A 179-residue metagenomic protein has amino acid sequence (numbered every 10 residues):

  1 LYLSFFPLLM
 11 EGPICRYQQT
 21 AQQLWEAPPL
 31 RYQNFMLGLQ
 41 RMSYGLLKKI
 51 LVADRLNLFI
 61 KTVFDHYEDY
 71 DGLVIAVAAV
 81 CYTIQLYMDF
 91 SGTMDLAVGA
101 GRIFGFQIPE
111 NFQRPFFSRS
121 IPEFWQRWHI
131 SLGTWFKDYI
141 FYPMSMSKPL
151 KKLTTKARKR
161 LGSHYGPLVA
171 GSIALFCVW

Functional and structural regions predicted by a protein language model:
L1-W179: Membrane-embedded transmembrane alpha-helical bundles that form the catalytic cores of multi-pass lipid-modifying
